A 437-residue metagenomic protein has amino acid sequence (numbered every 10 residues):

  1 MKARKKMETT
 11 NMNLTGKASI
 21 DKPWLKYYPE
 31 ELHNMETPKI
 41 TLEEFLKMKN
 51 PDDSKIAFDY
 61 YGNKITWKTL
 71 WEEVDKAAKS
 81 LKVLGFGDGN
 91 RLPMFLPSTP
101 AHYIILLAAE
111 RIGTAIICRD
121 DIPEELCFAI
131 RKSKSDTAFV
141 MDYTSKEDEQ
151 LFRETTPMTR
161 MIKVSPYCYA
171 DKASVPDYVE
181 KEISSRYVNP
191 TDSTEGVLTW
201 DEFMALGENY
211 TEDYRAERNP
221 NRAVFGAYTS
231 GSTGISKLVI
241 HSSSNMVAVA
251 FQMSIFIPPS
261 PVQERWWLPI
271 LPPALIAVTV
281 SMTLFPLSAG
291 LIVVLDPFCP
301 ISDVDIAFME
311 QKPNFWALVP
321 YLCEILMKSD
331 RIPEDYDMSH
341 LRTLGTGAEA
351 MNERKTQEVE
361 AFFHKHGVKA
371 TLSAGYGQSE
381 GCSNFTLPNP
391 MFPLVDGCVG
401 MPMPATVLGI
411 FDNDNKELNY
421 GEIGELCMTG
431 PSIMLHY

Functional and structural regions predicted by a protein language model:
K2-T10, I112-D201: Structural core segment of the AMP-binding/adenylate-forming
T37-P38, I56-T99, Y103-L107, P123-C127 (+2 more regions): Conserved AMP-binding/adenylate-forming core of the ANL superfamily
T66-K68, R215, V224-F251: Conserved AMP-binding A3 loop
W71-K76, M204-Y210, P220, V239-S260 (+2 more regions): Conserved structural elements of the adenylate-forming
G113, V247-W266, P273-A317, K328-R331: Conserved AMP-binding/adenylation subdomain of ANL enzymes
K181-Y228, I235, P259-W266: Conserved pre-ATP/AMP-binding loop-to-beta segment of ANL
L198, P313-A317, M327-V395, V407: Gly/Ser/Thr-rich phosphate-binding loop
M401-A405, K416-Y437: Conserved ATP/PPi-binding loop(s) of AMP-dependent carboxylate-activating enzymes
